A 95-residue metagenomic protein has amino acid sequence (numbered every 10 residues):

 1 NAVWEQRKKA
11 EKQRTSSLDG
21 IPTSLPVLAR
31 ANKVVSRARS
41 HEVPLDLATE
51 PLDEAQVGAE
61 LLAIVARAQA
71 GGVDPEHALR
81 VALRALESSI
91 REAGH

Functional and structural regions predicted by a protein language model:
N1-H95: Flexible "arm" and connector segments at domain edges
